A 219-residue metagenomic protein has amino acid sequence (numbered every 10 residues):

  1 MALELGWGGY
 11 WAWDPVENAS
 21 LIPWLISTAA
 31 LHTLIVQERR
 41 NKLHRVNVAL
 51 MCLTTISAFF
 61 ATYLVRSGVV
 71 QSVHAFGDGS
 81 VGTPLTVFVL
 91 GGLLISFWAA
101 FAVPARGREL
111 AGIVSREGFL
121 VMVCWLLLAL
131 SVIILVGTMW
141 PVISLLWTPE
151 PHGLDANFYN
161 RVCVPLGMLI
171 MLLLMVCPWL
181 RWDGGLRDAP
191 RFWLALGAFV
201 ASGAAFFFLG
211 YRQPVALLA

Functional and structural regions predicted by a protein language model:
M1, S57-V65, V132-P141: C-terminal TM-helix exit segments that contain a strictly Trp-centered aromatic cap at the helix terminus
M1-E4, L43-R45, S115-G118: Short, motif-level signal for alpha-helix interfacial/capping segments enriched in acidic residues and aromatics/proline
M1-N18, S67-A75: Interfacial helix-loop-helix junctions of multi-pass membrane proteins
L3, H32, V36-R39, L180-D183: Structural motif corresponding to the C-terminal cap of alpha-helices
G8-G9, A61, G68, G137 (+1 more regions): Glycine-centered flexibility sites
P15-I22, M51-L53, Q71-A219: Contiguous transmembrane helix-bundle modules in multi-pass membrane proteins
S20-I35, C52, T62-L64, G68 (+1 more regions): Transmembrane alpha-helix detector for multi-pass membrane proteins
A29-A30, I35-A58, V89-S96: Phosphate/diphosphate-binding loops
